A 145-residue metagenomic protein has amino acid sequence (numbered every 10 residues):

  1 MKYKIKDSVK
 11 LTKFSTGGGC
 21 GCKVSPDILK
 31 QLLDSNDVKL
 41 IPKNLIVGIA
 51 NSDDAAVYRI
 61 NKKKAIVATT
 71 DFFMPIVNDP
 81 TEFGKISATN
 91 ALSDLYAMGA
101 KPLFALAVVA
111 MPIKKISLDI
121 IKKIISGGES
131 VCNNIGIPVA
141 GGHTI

Functional and structural regions predicted by a protein language model:
M1-N36: N-terminal amphipathic/basic leader segments beginning at the initiator methionine
C22-I145: Glycine-rich phosphate/pyrophosphate-binding loop regions near the starts of catalytic domains
